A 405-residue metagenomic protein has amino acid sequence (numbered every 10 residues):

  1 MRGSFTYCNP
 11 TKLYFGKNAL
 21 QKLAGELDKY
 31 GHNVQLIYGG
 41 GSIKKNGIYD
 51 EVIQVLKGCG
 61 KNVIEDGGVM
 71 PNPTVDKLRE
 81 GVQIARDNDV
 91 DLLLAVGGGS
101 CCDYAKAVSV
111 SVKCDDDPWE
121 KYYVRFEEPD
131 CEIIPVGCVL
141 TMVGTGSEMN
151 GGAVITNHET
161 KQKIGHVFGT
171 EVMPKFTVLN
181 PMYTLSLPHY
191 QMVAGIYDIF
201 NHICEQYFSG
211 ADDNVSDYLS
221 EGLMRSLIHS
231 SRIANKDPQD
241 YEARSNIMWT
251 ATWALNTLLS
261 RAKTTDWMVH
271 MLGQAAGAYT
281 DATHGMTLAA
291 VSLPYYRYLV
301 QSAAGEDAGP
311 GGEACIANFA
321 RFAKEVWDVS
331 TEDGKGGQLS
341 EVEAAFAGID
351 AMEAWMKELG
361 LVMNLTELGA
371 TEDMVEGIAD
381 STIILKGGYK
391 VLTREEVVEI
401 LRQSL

Functional and structural regions predicted by a protein language model:
M1-L92, L365: ATP/NTP phosphate-donor binding region
T11, C114-D212, A314, N318-R321 (+1 more regions): A glycine/threonine-rich phosphate-anchoring loop and its flanking beta-alpha core in nucleotide/phosphate-binding
V52, R79-V82, C101-D115, M149-G152: Short Gly/Thr/Asp-enriched flexible loops that form oxyanion-binding sites at enzyme active sites
V90-K106, T141-S147: Glycine/serine-rich anion-binding loops at beta->alpha junctions that coordinate negatively charged ligand groups
Y190-W253, T257-S260: C-terminal and late-domain segments of enzyme folds
A282, M286-M374: Gly/Pro-rich interdomain helix-loop hinge
T371-L405: Short, amphipathic C-terminal "tail helix"
